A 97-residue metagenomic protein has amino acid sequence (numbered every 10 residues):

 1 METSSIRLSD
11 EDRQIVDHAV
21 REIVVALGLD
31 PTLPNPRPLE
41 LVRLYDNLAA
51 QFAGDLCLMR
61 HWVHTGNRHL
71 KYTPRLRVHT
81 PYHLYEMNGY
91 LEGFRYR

Functional and structural regions predicted by a protein language model:
M1-R97: Non-transmembrane "mature" sequence context
